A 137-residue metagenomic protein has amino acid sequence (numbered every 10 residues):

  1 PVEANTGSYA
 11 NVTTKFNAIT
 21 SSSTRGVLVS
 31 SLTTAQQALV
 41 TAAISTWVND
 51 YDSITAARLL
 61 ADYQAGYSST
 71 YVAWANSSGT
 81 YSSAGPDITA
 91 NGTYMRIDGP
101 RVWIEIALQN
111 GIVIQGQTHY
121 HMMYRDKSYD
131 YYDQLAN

Functional and structural regions predicted by a protein language model:
P1-N137: A cross-kingdom marker for long, charged
